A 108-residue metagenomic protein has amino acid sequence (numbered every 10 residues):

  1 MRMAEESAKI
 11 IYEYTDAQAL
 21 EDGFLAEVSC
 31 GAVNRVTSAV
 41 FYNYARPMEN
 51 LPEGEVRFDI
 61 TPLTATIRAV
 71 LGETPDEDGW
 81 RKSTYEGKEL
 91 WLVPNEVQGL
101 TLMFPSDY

Functional and structural regions predicted by a protein language model:
R2-R81: Compact soluble domain cores
G72-Y108: Short, compact, well-ordered microdomains
